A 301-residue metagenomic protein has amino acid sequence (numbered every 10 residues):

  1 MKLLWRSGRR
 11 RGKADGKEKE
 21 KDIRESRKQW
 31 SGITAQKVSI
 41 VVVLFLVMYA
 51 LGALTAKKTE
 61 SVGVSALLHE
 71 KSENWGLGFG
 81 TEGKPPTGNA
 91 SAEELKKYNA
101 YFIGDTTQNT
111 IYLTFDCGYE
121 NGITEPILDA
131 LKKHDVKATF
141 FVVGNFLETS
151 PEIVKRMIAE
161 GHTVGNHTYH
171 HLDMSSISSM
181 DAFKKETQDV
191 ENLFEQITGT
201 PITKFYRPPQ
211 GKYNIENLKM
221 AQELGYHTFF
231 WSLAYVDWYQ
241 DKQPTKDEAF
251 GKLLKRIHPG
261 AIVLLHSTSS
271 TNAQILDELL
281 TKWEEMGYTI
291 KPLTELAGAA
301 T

Functional and structural regions predicted by a protein language model:
K2-T114, E120-P126, K133, E248 (+2 more regions): N-terminal pre-catalytic segment of deacetylase/amide-hydrolase enzymes
L67-S72, V143, Y169, L233: Histidine-centered beta-alpha loop that forms part of the nucleotide-sugar donor binding/catalytic region in diverse
G76-S178, E186-E195, I202-T203, E278 (+1 more regions): Active-site beta->alpha N-cap acidic-glycine motif
P126, E148, H171-T301: Catalytic domains of cell-wall/extracellular-matrix polysaccharide-remodeling enzymes, centered on de-N-acetylation
